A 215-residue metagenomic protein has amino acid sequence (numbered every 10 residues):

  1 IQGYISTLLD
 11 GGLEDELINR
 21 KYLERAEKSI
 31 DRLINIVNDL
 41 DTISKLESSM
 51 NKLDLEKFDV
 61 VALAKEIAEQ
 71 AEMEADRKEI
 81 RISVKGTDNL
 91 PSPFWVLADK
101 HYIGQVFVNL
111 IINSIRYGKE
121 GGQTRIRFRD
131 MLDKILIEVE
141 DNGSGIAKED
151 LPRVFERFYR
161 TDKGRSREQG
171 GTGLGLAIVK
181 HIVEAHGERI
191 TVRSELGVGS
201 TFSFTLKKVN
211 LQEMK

Functional and structural regions predicted by a protein language model:
L9-E16: Short acidic helix/loop segment immediately C-terminal to the autophosphorylated histidine in two-component histidine
K28-L33: Short alpha-helical segment of the dimerization/phosphotransfer core of two-component systems
S48-L53, P91-A98: Conserved micro-motifs of the catalytic ATP-binding
D54-E69, R129: A conserved beta-strand-to-alpha-helix junction within the catalytic ATP-binding
E74-N89: Short conserved segments within the C-terminal catalytic ATPase subdomain
I146-R160: Short conserved segment of the HATPase_c
G187-E188: Conserved glycine-rich
